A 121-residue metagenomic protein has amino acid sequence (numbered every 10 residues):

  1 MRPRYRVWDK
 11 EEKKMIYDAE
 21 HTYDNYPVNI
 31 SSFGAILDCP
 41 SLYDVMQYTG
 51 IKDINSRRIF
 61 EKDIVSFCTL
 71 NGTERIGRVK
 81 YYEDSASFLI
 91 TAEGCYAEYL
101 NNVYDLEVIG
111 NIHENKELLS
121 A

Functional and structural regions predicted by a protein language model:
M1-A121: Secondary-structure transition motif
